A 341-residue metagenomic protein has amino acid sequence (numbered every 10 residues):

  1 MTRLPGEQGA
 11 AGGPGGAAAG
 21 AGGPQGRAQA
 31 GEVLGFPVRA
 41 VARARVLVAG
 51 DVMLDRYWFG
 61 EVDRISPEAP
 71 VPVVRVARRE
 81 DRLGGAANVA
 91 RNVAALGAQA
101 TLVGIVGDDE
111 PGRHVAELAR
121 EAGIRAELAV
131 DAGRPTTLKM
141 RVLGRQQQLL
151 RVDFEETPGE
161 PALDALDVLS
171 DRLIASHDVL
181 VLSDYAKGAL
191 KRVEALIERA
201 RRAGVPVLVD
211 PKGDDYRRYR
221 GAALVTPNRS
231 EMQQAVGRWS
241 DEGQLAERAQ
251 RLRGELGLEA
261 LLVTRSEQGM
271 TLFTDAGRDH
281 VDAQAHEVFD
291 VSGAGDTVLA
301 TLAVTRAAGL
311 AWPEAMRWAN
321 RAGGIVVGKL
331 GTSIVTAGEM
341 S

Functional and structural regions predicted by a protein language model:
T2, G23-D63: Positively charged, low-complexity intrinsically disordered leader regions
P5-R27: Compositionally biased, low-complexity flexible segments
A30-V38, A44-R45, P67, V71-L138: Substrate-binding N-lobe of the ribokinase-like
V52, Y185, T297: Active-site metal-binding loops of divalent metal-dependent hydrolases
L128-R134, K139-S176: Conserved phosphate-binding/catalytic loop of the ribokinase/pfkB sugar-kinase fold
H177-A189: Short acidic, glycine-rich surface-loop motifs adjacent to enzyme active sites
K187-R278: Conserved phosphate/ATP/ADP-binding segment of small-molecule kinases
E259-A260, Q284-S341: Conserved post-catalytic alpha-helical subdomain immediately downstream of the catalytic base and nucleotide-binding
